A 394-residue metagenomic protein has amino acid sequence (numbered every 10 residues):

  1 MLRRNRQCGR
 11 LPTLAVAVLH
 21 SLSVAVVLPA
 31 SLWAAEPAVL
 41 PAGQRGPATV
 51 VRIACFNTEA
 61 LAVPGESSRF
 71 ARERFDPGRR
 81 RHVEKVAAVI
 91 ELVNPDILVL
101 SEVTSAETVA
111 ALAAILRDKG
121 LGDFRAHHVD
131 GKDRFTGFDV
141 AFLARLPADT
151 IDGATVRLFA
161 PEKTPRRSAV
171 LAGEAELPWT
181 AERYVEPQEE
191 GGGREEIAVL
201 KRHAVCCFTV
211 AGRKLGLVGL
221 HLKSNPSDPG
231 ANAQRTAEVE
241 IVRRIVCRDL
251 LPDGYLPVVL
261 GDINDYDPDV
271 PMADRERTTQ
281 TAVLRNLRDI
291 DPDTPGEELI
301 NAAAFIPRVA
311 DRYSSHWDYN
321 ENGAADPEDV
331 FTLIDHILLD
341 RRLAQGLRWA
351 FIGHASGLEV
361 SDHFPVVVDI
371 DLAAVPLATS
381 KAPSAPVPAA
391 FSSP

Functional and structural regions predicted by a protein language model:
M1-T13: N-terminal secretory signal peptides that target proteins for export/translocation
A15-S31: Bacterial N-terminal signal peptides
L32-K119, R125-V140, E176-R183, E190-R194 (+1 more regions): N-terminal, active-site-proximal structural segment of metallo-dependent hydrolase catalytic domains
A35-G43, T236, R244-V258, D265-P394: Metal-dependent phosphoester-hydrolase catalytic domains
F56-T58, V86-L112, L143, L217 (+5 more regions): Active-site beta-strand/loop signature of hydrolases that rely on acidic residues for catalysis
D133-F135, E195-K201, E328-F331, L358-D362: A short catalytic or substrate-binding loop motif that flags glycine-/basic-rich loops and adjacent residues that bind
F142-A211: A well-ordered secondary-structure block
R213-Q234: Active-site His/acidic residue clusters
